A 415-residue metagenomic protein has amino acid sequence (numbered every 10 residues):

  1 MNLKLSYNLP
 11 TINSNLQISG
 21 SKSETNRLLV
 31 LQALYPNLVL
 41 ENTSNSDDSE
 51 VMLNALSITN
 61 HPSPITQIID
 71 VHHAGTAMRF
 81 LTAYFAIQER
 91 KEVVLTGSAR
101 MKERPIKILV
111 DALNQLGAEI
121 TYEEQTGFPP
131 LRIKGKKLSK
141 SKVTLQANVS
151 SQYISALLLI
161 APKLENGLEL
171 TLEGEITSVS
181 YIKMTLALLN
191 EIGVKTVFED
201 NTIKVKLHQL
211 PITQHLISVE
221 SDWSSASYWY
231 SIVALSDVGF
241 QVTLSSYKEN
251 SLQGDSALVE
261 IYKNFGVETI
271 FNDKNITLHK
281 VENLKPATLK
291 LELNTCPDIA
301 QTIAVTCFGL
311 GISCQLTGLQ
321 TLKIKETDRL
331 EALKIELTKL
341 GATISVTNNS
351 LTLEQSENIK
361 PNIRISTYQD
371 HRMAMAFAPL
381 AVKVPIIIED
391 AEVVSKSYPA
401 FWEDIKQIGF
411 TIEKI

Functional and structural regions predicted by a protein language model:
M1-I415: Short, structured segments at the rim of ligand-binding sites
